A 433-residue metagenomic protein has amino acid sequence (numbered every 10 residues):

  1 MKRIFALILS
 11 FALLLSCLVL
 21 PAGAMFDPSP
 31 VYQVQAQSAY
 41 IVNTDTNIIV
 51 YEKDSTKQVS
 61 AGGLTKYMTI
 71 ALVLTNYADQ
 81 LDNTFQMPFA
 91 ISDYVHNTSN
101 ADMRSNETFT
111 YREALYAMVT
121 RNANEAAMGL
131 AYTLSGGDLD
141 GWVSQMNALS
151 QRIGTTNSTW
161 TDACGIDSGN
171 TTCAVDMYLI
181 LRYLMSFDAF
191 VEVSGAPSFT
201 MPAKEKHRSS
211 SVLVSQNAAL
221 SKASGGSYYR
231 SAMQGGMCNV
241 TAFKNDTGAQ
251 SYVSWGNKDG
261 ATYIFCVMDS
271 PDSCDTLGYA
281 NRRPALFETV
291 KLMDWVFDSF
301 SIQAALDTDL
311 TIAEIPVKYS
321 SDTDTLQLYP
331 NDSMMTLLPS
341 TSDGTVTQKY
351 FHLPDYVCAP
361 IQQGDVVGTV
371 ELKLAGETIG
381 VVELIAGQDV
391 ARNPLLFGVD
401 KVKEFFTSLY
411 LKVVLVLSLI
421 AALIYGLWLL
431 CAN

Functional and structural regions predicted by a protein language model:
M1-I8, A432-N433: Positively charged n-region of N-terminal signal peptides that target proteins for export
M1-K2, E52, V402-T407: Short, Lys/Arg-rich N-terminal segment immediately upstream of the first membrane anchor
L9, L13-C17: Hydrophobic core
L14-L15, A78, L292: Hydrophobic alpha-helical membrane context
L15, E125, S299-Q303: Short secondary-structure junctions and interdomain/linker hinges
A22-V175, L179-D188, V193: Active-site-adjacent loops and short helices of periplasmic peptidoglycan-processing enzymes
T155-T156, S168-D176, L181-A432: Domain-terminus/edge residues, biased toward the C-terminal soluble/receptor-binding domains of extracytoplasmic
